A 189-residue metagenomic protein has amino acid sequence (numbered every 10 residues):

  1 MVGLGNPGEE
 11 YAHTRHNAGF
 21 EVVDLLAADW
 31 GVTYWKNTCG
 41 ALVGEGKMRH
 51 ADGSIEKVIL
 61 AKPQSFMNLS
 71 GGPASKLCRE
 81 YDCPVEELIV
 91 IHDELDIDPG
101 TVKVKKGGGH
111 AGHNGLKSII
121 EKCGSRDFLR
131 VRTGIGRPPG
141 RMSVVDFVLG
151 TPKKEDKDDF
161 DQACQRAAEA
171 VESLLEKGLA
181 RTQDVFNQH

Functional and structural regions predicted by a protein language model:
M1-G107, L116-V131, P138-S143, D158-H189: Nucleotide and nucleotide-moiety/phosphate-recognizing core
K103-G109, L149-P152: Short glycine-enriched, charge-decorated loop/helix-capping segments at active-site entrances that position
T133-G136, P152: Short, loop-centered acidic/histidine patches that primarily coordinate divalent metals
